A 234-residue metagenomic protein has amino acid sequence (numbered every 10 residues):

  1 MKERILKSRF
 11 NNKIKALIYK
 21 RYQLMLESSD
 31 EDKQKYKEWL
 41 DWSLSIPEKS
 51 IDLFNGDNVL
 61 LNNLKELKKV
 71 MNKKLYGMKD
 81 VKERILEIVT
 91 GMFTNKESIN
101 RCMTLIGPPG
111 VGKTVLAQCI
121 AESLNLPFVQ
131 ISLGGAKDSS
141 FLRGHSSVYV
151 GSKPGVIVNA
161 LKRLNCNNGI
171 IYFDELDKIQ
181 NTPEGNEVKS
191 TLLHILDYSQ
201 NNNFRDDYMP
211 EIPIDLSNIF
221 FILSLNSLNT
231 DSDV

Functional and structural regions predicted by a protein language model:
M1-G91: Extended, charged alpha-helical coiled-coil/arm scaffolds that mediate oligomerization and mechanical coupling in large
K96-L133, K162-R163: Walker A/P-loop
G107, G144, E175: The Walker A (P-loop) glycine that initiates the GxxxxGKT/S ATP-binding motif of P-loop NTPases
S123-K153, A160, Q180: AAA+/P-loop NTPase substrate/partner-engagement loops
L164-N168, R205-L225: AAA+/SF3 P-loop NTPase mechanochemical coupling elements
F173-I214: Conserved catalytic/switch belt of AAA+ P-loop NTPases
D174-L176, D197, N218-L228: A short beta-strand-to-loop transition that corresponds to the Sensor-1 phosphate-sensing loop of AAA+ P-loop ATPases
E184, S227-V234: Short regulatory helix/loop adjacent to the ATP-binding pocket of P-loop NTPases
